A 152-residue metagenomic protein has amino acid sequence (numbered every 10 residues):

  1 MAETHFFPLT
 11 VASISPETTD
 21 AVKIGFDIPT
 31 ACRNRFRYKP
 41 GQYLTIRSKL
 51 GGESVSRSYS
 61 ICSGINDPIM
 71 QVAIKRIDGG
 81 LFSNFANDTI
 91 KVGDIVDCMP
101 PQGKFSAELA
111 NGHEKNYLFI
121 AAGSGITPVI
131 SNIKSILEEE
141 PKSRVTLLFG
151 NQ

Functional and structural regions predicted by a protein language model:
A2, N84-Q152: FNR/FR-type flavoprotein reductase catalytic core
A2-I95, M99, K115, N151-Q152: Ferredoxin-reductase
